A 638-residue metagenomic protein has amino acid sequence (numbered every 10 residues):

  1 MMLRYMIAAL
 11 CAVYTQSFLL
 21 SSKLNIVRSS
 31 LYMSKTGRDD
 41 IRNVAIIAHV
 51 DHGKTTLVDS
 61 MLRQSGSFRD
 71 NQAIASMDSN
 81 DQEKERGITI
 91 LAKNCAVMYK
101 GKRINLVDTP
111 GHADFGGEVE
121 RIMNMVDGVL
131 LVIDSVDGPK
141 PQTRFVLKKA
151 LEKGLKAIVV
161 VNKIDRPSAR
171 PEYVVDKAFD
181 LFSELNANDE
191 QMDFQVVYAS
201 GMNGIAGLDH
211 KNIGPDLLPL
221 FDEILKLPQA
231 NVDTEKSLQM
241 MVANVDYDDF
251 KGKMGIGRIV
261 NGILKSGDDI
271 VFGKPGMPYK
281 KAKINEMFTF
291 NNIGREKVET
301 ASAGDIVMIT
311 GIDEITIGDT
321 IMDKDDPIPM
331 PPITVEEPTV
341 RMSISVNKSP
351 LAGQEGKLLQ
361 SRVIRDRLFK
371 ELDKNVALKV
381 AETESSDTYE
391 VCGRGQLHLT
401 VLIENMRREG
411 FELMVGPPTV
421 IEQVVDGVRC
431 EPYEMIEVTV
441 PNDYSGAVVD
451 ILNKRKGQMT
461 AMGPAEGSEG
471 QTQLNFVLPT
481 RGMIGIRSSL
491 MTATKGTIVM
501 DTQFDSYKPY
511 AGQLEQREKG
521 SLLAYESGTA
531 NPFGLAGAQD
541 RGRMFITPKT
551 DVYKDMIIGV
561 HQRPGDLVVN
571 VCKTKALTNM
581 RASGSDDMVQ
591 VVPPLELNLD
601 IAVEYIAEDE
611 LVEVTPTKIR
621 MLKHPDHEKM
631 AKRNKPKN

Functional and structural regions predicted by a protein language model:
M2-S22: N-terminal chloroplast transit peptides
F18-L20, S29-K35: N-terminal mitochondrial targeting presequences
S34-I133, D137-P139, K177, V245-D248: P-loop NTPase switch module centered on the Walker A-proximal segment
N71, K140-P141, R166-E172, G204-D209 (+4 more regions): Switch/connector loops and helix/strand junctions flanking conserved nucleotide-binding motifs in nucleotide-processing
K102, M125-G128, K153-A157, Q191-F194: Short glycine-/polar-rich loops that comprise or flank the Walker A/P-loop and associated switch/sensor motifs
G138-G154, V175: Amphipathic helical hotspot of TIR/SEFIR-family domains
K156, R166-L225: Canonical P-loop GTPase G-domain recognition
D193-Q195, P219-K226, G255-N638: Accessory interaction regions appended to the cores of large information-processing enzymes
